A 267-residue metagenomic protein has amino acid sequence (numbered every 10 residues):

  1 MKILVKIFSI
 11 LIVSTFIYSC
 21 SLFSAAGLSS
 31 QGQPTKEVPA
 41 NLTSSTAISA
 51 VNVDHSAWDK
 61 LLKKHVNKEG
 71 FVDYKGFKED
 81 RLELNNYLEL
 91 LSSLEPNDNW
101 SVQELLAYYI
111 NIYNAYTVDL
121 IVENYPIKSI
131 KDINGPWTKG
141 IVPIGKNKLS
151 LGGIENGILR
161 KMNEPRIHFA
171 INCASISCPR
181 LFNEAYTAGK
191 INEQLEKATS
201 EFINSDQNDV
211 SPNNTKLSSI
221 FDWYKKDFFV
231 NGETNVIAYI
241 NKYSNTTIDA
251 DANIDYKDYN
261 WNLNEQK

Functional and structural regions predicted by a protein language model:
M1-K6: Positively charged n-region of N-terminal signal peptides that target proteins for export
I7-S14: Sec-dependent N-terminal signal peptides
F16-S19: C-terminal motif of bacterial Sec signal peptides marking the signal peptidase cleavage site
L22-N99, Q103-Y108, A115-K267: Interaction/scaffold regions that mediate signaling and macromolecular assembly across diverse proteins
